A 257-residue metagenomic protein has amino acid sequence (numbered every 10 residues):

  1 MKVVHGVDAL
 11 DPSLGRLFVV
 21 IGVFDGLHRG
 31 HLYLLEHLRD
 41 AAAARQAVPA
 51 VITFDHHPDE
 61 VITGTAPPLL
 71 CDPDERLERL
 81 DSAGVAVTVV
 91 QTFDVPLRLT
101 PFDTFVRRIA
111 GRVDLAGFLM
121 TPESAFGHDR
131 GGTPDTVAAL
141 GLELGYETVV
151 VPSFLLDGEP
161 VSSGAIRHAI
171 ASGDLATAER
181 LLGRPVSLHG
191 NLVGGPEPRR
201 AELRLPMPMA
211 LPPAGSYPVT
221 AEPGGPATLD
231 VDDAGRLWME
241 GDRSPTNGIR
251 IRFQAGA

Functional and structural regions predicted by a protein language model:
K2-A9: Short acidic-hydrophobic, aromatic-tinged amphipathic segments that line or gate anion-handling sites
L10-D72: N-terminal catalytic cores of NTP/NDP-binding nucleotidyl/phosphoryl-transfer enzymes
H28, L80, F118, A178 (+1 more regions): Residue-level signal for inorganic ion chemistry
E75-V89: A glycine-rich helix N-cap at a beta->alpha junction
L99-A201: Classical nucleotidyltransferase
V193-A257: Phosphate/ribose-recognition catalytic cores of enzymes acting on nucleotide-derived substrates
